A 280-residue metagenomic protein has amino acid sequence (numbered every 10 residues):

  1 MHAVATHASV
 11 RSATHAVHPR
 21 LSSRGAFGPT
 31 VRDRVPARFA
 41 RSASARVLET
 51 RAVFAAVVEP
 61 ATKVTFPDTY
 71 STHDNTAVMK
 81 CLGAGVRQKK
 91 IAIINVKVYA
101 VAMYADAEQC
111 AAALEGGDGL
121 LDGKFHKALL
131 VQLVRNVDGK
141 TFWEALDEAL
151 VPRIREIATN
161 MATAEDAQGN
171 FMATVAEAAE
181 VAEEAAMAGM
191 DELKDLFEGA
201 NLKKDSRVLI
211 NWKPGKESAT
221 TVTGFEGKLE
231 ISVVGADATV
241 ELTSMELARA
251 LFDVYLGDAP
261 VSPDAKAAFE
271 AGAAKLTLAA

Functional and structural regions predicted by a protein language model:
M1-A8, R41-A43, V47-A56: N-terminal mitochondrial targeting presequences
M1-R38: N-terminal chloroplast transit peptides
A5-R11, L21-S22, R41-A43, D205 (+2 more regions): Intrinsically disordered, low-complexity segments enriched in Ser/Pro/Gly/Ala and basic residues
S12, S23, P29, T50 (+2 more regions): Generic detector of low-complexity/intrinsically disordered segments and short hydrophobic N-terminal stretches
A26, S44, R51, V234-G235: Secondary-structure transition/turn motif
V53-V233, D237-A280: Terminal leader/tail segments of proteins
